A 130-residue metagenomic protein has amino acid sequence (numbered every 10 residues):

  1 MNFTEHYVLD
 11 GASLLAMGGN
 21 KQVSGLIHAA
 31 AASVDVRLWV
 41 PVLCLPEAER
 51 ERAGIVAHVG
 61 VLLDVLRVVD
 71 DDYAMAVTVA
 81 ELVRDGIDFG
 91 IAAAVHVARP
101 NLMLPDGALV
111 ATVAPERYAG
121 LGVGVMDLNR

Functional and structural regions predicted by a protein language model:
M1-V40, E49-D64: Short, well-structured N-terminal submotif of metal-dependent ribonuclease cores
N2, M103-R130: Acidic, PIN/NYN-like endoribonuclease modules and their adjacent C-terminal/linker elements
L14-M17, P46-E47, D85-G90: Short, flexible loop segments at the rims of nucleotide/cofactor-binding pockets, characterized by
K21, H28, L38-P41, A76 (+2 more regions): A generic "structured core" feature
L43-E47, P115: Short beta-alpha junction loops
R67-D72, V125-N129: Short acidic-hydrophobic, aromatic-tinged amphipathic segments that line or gate anion-handling sites
V68-E116: Active-site neighborhoods of divalent-metal-dependent phosphate/nucleic-acid chemistry enzymes
